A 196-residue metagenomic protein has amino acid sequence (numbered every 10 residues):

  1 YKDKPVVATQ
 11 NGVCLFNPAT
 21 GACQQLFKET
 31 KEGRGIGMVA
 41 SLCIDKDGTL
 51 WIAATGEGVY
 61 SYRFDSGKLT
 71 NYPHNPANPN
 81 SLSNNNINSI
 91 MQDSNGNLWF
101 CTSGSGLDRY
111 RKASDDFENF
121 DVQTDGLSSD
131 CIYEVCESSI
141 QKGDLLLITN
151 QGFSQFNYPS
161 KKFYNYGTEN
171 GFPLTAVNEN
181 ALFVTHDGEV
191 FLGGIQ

Functional and structural regions predicted by a protein language model:
Y1-Q196: Carboxylate-rich, polar loop motifs that coordinate divalent cations or form catalytic acidic clusters
